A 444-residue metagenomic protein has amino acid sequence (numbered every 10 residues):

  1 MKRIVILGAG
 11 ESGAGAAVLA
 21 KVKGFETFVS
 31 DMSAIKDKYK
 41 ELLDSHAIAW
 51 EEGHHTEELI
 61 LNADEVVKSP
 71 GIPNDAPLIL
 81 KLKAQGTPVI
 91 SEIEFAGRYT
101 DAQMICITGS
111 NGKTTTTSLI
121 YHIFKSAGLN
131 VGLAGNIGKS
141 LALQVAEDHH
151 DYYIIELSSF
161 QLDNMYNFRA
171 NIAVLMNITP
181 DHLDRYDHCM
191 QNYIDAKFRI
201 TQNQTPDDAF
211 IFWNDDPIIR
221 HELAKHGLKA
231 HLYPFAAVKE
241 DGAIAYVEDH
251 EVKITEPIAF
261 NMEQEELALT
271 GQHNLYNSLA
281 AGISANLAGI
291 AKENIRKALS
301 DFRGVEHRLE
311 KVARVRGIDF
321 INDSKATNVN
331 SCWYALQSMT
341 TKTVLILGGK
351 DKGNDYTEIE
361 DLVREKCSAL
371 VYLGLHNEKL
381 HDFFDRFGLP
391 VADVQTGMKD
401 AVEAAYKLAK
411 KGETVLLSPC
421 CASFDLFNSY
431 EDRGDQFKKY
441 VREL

Functional and structural regions predicted by a protein language model:
M1-S91, F95: N-terminal leader/targeting and accessory segments in enzymes
K2, K21, E58-L61, P70-N214 (+4 more regions): Phosphate-binding loop of NTP-binding sites
R3, G15-K23, M262-C367: Nucleotide phosphate-binding/pyrophosphate-handling subdomain across enzymes that bind or process nucleotide phosphates
E11, P73, N111-T115, L275 (+2 more regions): Residue-level detector of alpha-helix initiation sites
A20, V66, I107, N136 (+11 more regions): Residue-level signal for inorganic ion chemistry
E26-M32, F210-N214, I346-L347, K366-L375: Short internal beta-strands
Y39-E41, T357-E413: C-terminal helical cap/extension that packs against the catalytic core of soluble nucleotide-cofactor enzymes
E51-H54, I90-E94, G227-V247, A298-S300 (+2 more regions): Beta-strand->loop->alpha-helix junctions that form or flank phosphate-binding loops in nucleotide-handling enzymes
